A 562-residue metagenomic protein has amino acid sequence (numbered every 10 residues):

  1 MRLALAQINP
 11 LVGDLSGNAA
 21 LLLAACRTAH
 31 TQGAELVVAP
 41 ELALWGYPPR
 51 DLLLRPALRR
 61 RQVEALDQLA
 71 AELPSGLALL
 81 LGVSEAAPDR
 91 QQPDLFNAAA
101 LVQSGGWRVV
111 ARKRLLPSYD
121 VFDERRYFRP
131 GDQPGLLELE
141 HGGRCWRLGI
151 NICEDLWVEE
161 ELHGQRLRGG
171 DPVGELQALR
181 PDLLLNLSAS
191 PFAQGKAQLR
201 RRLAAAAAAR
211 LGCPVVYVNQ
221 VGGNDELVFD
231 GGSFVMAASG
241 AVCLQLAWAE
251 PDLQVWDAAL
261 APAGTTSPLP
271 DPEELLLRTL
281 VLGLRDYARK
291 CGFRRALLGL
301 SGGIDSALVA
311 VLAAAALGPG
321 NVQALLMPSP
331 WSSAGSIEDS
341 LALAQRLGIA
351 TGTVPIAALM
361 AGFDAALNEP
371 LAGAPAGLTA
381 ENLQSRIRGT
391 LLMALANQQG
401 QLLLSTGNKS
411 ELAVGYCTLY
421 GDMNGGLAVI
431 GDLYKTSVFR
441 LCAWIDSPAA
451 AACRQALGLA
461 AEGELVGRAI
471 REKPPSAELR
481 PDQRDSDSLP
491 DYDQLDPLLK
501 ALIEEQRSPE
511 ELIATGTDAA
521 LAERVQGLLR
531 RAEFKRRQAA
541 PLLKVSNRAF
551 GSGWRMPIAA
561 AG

Functional and structural regions predicted by a protein language model:
M1-G299, L312-A316, L326, T351: Enzyme catalytic cores with a strong preference for nitrogen-chemistry domains
W146, G212-C213, A238, G264-G302 (+1 more regions): ATP/NTP-dependent adenylation/nucleotidyl-transfer catalytic domains that generate, transfer, or process NMP-activated
